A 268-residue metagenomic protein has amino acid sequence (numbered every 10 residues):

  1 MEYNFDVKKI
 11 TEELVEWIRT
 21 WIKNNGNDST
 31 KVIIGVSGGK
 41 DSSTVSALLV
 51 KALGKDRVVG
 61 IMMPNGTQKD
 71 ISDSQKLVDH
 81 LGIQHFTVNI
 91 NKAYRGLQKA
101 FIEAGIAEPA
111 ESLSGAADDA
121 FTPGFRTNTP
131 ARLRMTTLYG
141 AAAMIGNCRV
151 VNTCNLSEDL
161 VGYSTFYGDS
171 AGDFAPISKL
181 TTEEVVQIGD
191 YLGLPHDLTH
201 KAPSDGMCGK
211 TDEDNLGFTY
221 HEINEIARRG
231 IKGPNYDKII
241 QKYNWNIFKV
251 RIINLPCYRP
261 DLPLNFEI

Functional and structural regions predicted by a protein language model:
M1-I34, L48, D56-V59, N65-G66 (+4 more regions): ATP/NTP-dependent adenylation/nucleotidyl-transfer catalytic domains that generate, transfer, or process NMP-activated
G39: Conserved G/P- and acidic residue-centered "switch" motifs that form tight phosphate/ATP-binding loops in soluble
S42, T67-D70, A131: Alpha-helix N-cap/loop-to-helix initiation residues
S43-S46, I71-Q75: Short, surface-exposed alpha-helical segments at coil->helix boundaries
K51: Primarily recognizes the serine-hydrolase "nucleophile elbow" in alpha/beta-hydrolase and SGNH/GDSL folds
